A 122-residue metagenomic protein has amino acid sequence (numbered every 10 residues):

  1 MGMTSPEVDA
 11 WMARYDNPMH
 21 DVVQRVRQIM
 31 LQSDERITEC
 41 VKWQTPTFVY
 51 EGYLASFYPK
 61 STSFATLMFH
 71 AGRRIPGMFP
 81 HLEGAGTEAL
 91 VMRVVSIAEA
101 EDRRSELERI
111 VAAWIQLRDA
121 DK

Functional and structural regions predicted by a protein language model:
M1-K122: Charge-dense, helix-prone N-terminal extensions
